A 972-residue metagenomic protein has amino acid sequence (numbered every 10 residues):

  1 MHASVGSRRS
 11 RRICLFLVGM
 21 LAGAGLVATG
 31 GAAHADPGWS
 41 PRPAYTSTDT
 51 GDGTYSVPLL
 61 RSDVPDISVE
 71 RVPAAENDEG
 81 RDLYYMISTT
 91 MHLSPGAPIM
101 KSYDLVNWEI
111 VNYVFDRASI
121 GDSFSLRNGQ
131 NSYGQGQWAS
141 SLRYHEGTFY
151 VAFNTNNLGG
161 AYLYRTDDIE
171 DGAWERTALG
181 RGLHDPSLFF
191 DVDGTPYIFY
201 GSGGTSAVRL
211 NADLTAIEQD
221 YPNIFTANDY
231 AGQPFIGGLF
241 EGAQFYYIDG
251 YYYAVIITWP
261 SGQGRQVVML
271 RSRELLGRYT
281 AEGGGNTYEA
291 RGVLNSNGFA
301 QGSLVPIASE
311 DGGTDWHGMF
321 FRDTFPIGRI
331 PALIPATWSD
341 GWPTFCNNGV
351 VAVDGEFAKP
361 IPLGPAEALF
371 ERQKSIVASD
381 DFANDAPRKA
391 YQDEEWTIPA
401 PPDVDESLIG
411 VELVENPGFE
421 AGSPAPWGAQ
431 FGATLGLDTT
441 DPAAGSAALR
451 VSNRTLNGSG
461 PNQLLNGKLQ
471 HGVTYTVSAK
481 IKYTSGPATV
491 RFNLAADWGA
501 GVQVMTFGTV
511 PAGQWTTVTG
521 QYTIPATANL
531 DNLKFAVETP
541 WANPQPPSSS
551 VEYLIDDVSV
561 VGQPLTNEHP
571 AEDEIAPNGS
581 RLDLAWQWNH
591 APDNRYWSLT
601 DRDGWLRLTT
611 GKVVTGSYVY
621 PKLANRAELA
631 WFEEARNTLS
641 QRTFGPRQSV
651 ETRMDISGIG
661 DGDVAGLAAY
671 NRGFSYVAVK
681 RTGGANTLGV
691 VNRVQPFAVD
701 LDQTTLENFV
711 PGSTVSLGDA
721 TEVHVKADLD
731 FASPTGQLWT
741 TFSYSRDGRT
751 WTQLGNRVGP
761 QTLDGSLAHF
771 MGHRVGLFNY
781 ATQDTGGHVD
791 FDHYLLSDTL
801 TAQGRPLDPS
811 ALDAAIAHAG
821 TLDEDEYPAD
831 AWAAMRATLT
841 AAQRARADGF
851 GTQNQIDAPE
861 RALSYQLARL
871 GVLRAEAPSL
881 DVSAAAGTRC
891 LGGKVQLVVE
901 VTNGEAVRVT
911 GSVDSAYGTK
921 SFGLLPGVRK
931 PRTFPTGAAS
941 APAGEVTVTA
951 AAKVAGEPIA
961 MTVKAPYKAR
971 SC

Functional and structural regions predicted by a protein language model:
H2-A35: Secretory targeting and sorting signals
D36-G410, Q514-T516, N543, Q563-R805: Carbohydrate-active catalytic/glycan-binding domains of CAZyme proteins, especially the secreted or lumenal ectodomains
E394-W396, V404-I575: Extracellular and organelle-lumenal recognition/adhesion modules and their flexible linkers in secreted
Q470-H471, V928, P935-G944: Surface-exposed, short loops/turns at beta-strand junctions within beta-sandwich domains
Y483, E900-E905: Asparagine-centered strand-capping/turn motif at beta-strand->loop junctions
R805-V882: Beta-rich interaction/scaffold domains
Y827-A831, A886-G893: Short, solvent-exposed loop/linker segments at the N-terminal edge of repeated beta-sheet extracellular domains
V954-C972: Edge beta-strands of extracellular beta-sandwich domains
